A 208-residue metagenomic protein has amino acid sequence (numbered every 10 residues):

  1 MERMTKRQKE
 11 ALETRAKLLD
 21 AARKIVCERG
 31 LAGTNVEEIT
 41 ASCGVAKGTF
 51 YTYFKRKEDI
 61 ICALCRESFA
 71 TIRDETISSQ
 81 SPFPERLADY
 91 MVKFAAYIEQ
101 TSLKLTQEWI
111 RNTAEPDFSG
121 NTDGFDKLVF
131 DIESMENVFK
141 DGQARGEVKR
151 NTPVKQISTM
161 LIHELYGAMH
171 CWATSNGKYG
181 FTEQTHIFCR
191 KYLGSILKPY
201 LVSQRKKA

Functional and structural regions predicted by a protein language model:
M1-R29, G33-S42, D59: Basic, helix-initiating cap at the start of DNA-binding domains
A32-G33, V148-T152: Short, charged helix-capping/linker segments at alpha-helix termini
G44-F54: Short hydrophobic/aromatic patch on the recognition helix
F54, I60-S68: Alpha-helical DNA-contacting segments of helix-turn-helix folds
A63, T76-K104, V154, S158-L161 (+1 more regions): Hydrophobic alpha-helical connector segments
R73, F118-E147, K155-H163, E183-H186: Amphipathic alpha-helical packing segments from all-alpha helical-bundle domains
T76, V92-Q100, E108-E115, K191-I196: Helix-loop "lid/cap" segments that line or gate small-molecule binding pockets
I98-G120, N137, H170-T174: Amphipathic alpha-helical segments used for helix-helix packing
